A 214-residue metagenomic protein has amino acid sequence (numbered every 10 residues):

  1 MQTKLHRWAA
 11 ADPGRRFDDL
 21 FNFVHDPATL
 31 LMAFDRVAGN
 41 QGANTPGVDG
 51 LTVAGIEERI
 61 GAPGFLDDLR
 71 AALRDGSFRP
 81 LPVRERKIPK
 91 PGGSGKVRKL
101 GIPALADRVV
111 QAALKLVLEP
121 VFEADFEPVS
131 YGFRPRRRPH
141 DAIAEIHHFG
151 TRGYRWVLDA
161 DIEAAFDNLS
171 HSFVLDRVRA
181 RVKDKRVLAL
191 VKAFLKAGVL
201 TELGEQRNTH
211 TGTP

Functional and structural regions predicted by a protein language model:
M1-A62: Non-catalytic, polymerase-adjacent accessory regions of viral genome-replication enzymes
K4, W8, R36, N40 (+7 more regions): Generic, well-ordered alpha-helical scaffold segments in large soluble proteins
L20-F23, K99-A104, G132, A164: Short, charged/polar micro-motifs that form catalytic or ligand-binding hotspots
P27, Q41-G42, R59, F65-D67 (+2 more regions): Extended, charge-enriched "interface" segments that sit outside catalytic cores
A43, K99, Y154-V157: Beta-sheet entry/capping signal
V48, L116, A160-I162: Residues immediately flanking
P80-P82, K87, D125-P214: Conserved polymerase palm-domain catalytic core
G95-F126, T211-P214: Conserved pre-motif C helix in the palm subdomain of viral-like polymerases
